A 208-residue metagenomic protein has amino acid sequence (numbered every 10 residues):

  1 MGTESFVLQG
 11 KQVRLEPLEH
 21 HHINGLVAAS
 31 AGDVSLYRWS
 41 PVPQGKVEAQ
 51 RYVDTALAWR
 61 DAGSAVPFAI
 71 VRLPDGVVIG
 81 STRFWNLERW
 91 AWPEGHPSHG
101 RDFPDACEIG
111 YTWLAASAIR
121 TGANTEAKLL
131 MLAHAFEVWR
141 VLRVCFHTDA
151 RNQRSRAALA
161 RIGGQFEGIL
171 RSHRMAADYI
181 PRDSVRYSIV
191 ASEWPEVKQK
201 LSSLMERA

Functional and structural regions predicted by a protein language model:
M1-T121, H134, V138, R174 (+1 more regions): GNAT-family acyltransferases
E108, E126, R143, R154 (+1 more regions): Amphipathic alpha-helical recognition patches that constitute DNA-binding helices
L114, F146-R156: Conserved beta-strand-loop-alpha-helix junction that forms the acyl-donor binding cleft
R120-H134, A157: Conserved acetyl-CoA-binding loop-helix of GNAT-fold acetyltransferases
E137-H147: Conserved GNAT acetyl-CoA-binding A-motif
H147, Q165-I180: Conserved catalytic-core motifs of GNAT/GCN5-like acyltransferases
N152-G168: Conserved active-site alpha-helix within GNAT-family acetyltransferase domains
